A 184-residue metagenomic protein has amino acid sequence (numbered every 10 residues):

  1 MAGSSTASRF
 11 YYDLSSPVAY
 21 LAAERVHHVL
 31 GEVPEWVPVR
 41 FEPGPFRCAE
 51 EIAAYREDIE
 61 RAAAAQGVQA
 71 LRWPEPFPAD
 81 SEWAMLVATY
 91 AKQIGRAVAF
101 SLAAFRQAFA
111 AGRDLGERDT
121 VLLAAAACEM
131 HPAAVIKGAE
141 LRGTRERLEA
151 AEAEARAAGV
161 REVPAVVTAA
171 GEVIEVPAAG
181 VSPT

Functional and structural regions predicted by a protein language model:
M1: Non-catalytic, low-structured ubiquitin/UBL-interacting segments
S4-F10, L14-E32, R106-T184: C-terminal cap of thioredoxin/glutaredoxin-like
V18-A108: Structural alpha/beta surface segment adjacent to cysteine/selenocysteine redox centers across thiol/disulfide enzymes
